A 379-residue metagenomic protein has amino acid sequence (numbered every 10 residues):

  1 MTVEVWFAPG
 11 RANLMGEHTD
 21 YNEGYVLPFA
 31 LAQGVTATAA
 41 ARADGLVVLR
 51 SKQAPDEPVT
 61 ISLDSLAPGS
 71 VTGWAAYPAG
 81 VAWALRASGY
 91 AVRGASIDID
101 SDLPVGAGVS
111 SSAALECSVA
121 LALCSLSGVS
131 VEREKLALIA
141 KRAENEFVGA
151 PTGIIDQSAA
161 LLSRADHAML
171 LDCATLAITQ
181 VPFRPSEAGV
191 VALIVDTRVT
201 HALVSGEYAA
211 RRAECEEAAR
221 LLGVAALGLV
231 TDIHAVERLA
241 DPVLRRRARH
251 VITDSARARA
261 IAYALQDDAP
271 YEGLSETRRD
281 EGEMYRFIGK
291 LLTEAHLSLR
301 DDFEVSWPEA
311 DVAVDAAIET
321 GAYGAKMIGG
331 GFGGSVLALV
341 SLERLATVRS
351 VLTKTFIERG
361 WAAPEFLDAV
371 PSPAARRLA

Functional and structural regions predicted by a protein language model:
M1-F7, R11-H18, N22-Y25, L63-D64 (+6 more regions): Gly/Ser-rich oxyanion-binding loop with an adjacent helix/lid that shapes the negatively charged ligand pocket
M1-R11, M15, T36, A40-V71 (+2 more regions): C-terminal nucleotide
H18, A30-L31: N-terminal cofactor/phosphate-binding cores enriched in small/glycine residues, especially glycine-rich loops such as
E23-A30, R211-R212: Short Gly/aromatic-enriched secondary-structure transition segments
V47, A113-C117, S335-L339: FabD-like malonyl-/acyl-CoA
I97-I99, V195-T197, V336: A structural signal for short, well-ordered beta-strand segments
F332: Glycine-rich phosphate-binding loop
